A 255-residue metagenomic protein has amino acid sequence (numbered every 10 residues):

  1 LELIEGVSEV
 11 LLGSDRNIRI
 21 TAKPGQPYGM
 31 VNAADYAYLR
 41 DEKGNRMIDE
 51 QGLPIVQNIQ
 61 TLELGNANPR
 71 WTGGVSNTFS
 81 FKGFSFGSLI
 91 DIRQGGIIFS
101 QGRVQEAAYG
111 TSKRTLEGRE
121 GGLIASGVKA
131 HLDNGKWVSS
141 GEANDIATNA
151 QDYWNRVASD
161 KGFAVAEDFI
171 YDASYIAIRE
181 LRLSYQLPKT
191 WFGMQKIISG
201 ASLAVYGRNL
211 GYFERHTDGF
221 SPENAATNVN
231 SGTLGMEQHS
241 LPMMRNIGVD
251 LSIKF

Functional and structural regions predicted by a protein language model:
L1-A67, A107-I146: Conserved small-residue
L1-E2, S80, D91-R93, Y206-L210 (+1 more regions): Outer-membrane beta-barrel pore domains and translocons
W71, K82-F84, S174, I197-A201 (+1 more regions): Outer-envelope beta-barrel architecture signal
G74-S76, E180-S184, G248-D250: Membrane-embedded beta-strand positions in outer-membrane beta-barrel channels/transporters
G83-S88, T190-W191: Repeated loop/turn-to-beta-strand initiation elements of outer-membrane beta-barrel proteins
S88, L203-V205, L251: Membrane-embedded beta-strand positions of outer-membrane beta-barrel proteins
G95-I197, A201-S202: Extracytoplasmic gating/loop element in the C-terminal half of outer-membrane beta-barrel translocons and assembly
M243-F255: Outer-membrane beta-barrel "beta-signal"
